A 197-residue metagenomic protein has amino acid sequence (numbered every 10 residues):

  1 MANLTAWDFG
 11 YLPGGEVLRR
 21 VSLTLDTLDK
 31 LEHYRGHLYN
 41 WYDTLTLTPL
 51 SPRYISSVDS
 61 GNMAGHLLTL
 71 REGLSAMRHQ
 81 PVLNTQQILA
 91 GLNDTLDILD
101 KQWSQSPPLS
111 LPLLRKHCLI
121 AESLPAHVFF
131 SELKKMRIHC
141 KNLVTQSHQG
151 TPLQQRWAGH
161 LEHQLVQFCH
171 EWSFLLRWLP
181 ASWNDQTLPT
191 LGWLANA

Functional and structural regions predicted by a protein language model:
M1-A197: Acidic, mature catalytic/reactive cores of soluble proteins
